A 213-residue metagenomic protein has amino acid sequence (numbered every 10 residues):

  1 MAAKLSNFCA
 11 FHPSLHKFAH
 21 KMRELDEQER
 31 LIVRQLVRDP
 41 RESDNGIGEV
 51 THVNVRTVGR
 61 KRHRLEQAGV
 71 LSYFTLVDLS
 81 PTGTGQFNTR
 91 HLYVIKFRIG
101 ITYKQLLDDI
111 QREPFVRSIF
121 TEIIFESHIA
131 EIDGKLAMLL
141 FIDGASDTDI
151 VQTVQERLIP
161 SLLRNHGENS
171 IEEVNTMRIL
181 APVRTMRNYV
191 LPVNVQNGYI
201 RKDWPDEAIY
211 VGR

Functional and structural regions predicted by a protein language model:
A2-R213: A compositional/biophysical signature of low hydrophobicity enriched in polar/charged and small residues
